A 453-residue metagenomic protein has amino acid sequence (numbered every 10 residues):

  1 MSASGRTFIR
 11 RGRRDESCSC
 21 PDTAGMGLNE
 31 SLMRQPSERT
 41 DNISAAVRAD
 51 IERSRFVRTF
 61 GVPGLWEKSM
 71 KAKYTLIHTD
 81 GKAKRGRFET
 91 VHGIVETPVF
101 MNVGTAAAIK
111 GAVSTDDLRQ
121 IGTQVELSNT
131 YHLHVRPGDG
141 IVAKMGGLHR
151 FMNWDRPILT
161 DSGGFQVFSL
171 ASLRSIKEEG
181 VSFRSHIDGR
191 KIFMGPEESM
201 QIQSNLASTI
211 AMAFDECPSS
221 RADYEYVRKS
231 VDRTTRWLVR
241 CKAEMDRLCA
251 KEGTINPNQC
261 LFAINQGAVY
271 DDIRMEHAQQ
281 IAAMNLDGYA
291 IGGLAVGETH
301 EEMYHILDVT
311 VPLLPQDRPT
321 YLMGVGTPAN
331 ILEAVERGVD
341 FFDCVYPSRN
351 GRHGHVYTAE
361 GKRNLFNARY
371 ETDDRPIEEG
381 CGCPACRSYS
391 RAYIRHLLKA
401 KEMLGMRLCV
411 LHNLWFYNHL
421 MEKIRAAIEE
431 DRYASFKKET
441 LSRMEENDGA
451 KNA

Functional and structural regions predicted by a protein language model:
D15, D22, D41-N42, D50: Intrinsic-disorder-associated, low-complexity terminal segments enriched in Asp/Asn/His/Tyr and depleted of Lys/Arg
P21-A24, S31-E38, A46: Residue-level detector of structural "landmarks"
M70-I255, A368-E371: Non-catalytic, usually N-terminal nucleic-acid engagement modules in DNA/RNA processing proteins
M70-R87, V95-M101, G111-A112, D215-R221 (+1 more regions): C-terminal extensions of enzymes
G93, E126, D161, Q203 (+5 more regions): Conserved, mostly hydrophobic/aromatic
T235, E244, L248, N256-I377: Glycine-rich phosphate/ribose-binding loops and adjacent secondary-structure elements that form binding surfaces
